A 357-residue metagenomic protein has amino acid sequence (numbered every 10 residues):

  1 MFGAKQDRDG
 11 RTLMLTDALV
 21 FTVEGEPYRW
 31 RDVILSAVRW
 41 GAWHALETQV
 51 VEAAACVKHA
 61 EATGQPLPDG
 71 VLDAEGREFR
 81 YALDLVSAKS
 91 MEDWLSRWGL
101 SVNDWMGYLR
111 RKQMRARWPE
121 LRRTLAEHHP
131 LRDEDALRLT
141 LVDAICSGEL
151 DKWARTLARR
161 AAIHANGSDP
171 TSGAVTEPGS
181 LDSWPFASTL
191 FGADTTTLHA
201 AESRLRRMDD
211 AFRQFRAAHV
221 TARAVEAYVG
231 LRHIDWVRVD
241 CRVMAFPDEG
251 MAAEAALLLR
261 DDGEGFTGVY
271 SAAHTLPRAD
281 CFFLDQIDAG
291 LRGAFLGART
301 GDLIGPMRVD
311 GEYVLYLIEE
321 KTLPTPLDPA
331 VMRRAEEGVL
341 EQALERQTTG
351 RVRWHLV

Functional and structural regions predicted by a protein language model:
M1-A18, P27-V357: Peptidyl-prolyl cis-trans isomerase
E24: ABC transporter nucleotide-binding domain catalytic core, centered on the Walker B motif
